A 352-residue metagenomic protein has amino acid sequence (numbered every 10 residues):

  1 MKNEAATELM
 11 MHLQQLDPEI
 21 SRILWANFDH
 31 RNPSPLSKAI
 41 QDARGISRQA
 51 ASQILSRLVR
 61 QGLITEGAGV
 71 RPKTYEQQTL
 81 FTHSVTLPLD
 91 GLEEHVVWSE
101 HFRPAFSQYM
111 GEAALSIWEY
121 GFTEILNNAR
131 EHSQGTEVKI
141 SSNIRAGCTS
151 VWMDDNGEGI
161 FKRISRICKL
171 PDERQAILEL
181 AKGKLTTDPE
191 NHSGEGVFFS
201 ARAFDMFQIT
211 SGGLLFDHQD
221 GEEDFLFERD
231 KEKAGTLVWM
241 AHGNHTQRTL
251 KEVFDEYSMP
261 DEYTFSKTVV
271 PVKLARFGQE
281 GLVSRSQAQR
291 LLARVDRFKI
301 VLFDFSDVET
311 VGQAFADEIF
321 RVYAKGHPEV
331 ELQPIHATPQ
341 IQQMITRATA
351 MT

Functional and structural regions predicted by a protein language model:
K2-T123, H132-G135, A146, S165 (+2 more regions): Bergerat-fold GHKL ATPase/HATPase_c domain
D29, T65-V85, A129-K251, V322-A324: Conserved beta-strand-loop-beta-strand hairpin that lines the nucleotide-binding pocket of ATP/GTP-utilizing enzymes
F199, R290, E318-I319: A short acidic, amphipathic alpha-helical/loop segment
D220, G312-D317, Q343-I345: A short acidic (Asp/Glu
E232-A234, R294-R297: A structural signal for short secondary-structure junctions
F298-V311: Short, glycine-/small-residue-enriched flexible loop/hinge segments at domain edges that mediate gating
F315-G326: Short, non-transmembrane amphipathic alpha-helical segments
